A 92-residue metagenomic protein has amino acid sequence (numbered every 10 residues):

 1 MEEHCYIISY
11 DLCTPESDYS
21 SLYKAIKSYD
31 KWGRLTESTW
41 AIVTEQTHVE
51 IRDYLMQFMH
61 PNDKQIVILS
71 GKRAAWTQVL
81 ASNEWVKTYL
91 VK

Functional and structural regions predicted by a protein language model:
M1-Q46: Extended, hydrophobic alpha-helical segments
S21, E50, A81-W85: Exposed alpha-helical structural elements
S21-K27, R52-M59: Short amphipathic alpha-helices in soluble, non-transmembrane regions that often serve as interface/regulatory elements
E45-T47, I51, H60-P61: Short glycine/proline-enriched coil/turn segments at helix->beta-strand junctions
M59-K92: C-terminal structural segments of small proteins and small subunits
